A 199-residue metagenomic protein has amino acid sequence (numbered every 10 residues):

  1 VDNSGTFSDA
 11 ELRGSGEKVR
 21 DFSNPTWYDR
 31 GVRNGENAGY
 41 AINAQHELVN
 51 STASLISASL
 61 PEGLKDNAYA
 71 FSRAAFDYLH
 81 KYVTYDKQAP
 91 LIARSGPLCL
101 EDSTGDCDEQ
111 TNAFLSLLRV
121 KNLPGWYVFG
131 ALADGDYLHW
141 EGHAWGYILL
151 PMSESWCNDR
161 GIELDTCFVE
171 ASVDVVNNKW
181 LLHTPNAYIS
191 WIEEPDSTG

Functional and structural regions predicted by a protein language model:
V1, V19, V32, I42 (+7 more regions): Extended aliphatic helical segments
V1-A10: Intrinsically disordered, low-complexity N-terminal segments that are enriched in acidic
D9-R13, A89, A93, H139 (+2 more regions): General "foldedness" signal
R13-G105, A113, D196: Secondary-structure boundary elements
E109-T198: Hydrophobic/aromatic-rich core segments of domains that either
